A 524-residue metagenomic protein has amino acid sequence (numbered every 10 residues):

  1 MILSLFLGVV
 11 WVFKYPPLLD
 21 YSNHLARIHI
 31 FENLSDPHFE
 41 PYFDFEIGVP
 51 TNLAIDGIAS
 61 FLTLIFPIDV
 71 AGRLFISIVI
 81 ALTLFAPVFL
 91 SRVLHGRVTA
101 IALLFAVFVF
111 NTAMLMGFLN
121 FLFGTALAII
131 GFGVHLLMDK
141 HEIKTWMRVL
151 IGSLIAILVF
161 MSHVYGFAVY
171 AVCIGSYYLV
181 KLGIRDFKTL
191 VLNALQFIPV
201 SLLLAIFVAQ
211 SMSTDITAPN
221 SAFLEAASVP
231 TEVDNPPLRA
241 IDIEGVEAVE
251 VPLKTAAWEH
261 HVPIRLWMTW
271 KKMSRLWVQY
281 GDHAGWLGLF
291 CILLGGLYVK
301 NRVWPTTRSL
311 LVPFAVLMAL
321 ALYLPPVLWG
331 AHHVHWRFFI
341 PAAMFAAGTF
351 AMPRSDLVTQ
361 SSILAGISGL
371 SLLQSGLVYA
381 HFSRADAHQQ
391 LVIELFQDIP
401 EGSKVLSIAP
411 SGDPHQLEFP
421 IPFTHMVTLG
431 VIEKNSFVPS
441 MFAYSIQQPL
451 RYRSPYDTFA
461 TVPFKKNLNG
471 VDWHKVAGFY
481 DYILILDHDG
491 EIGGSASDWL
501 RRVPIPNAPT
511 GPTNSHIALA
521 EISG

Functional and structural regions predicted by a protein language model:
G8, F13-H24, S35-P37, T51-N52 (+4 more regions): Transmembrane catalytic cores of multi-pass membrane glycosyltransferases and polysaccharide-assembly enzymes
A26-N33, D44-I68: Short hydrophobic/aromatic helix or loop-helix immediately within or flanking a transmembrane segment in polytopic
L74-L94: Transmembrane-helix motifs of polytopic, lipid-linked glycan transferases
P87-V109: Transmembrane-helix signature of polytopic, membrane-embedded enzymes that assemble or transfer cell-envelope glycans
M116-F123: Short acidic/glycine- and proline-prone juxtamembrane loop motifs at membrane-interface regions of multi-pass membrane
L289-C291, G348, M352-V378: Signature aromatic-anchored transmembrane alpha helix within multi-pass, membrane-resident enzymes that catalyze glycan
W329-S355: Hydrophobic/aromatic-rich transmembrane helices and adjacent perimembrane loops
A385, F396-E491: Short periplasmic/luminal acceptor-recognition loop of GT-C membrane glycosyltransferases, typified by
